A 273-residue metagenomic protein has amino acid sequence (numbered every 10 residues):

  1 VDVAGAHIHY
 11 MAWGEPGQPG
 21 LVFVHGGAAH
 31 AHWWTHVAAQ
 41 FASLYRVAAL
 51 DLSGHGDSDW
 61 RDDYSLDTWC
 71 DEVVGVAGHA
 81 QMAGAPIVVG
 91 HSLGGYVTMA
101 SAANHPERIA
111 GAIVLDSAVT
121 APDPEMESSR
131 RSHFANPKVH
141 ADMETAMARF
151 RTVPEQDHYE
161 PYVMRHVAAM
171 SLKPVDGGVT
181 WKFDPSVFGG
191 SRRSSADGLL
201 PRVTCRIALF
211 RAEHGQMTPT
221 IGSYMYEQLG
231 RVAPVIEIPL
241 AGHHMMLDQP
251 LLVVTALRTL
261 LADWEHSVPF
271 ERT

Functional and structural regions predicted by a protein language model:
V1-V22, S43-Y45, M82-G84, P234 (+1 more regions): Alpha/beta-hydrolase fold catalytic core
V3-W13, H36-A39, A48-V89, T255: Active-site loop/oxyanion-hole signature of alpha/beta-hydrolase fold enzymes
G26-H36, V47: Serine-hydrolase catalytic-loop signature spanning alpha/beta hydrolases and amidase-signature enzymes
G90, G94, T98: Gly/Ala-rich beta-loop-alpha elbow adjacent to hydrolase catalytic centers
M99-A103, A110-M143: Flexible "cap/lid" loop of the alpha/beta hydrolase fold
A141-S194, L199: Conserved alpha/beta-hydrolase catalytic His-Asp/Glu region
R206-A241: Conserved loop-alpha-helix segment in the C-terminal half of the alpha/beta-hydrolase fold that carries the catalytic
A241-P250, V254: Catalytic histidine-centered segment of alpha/beta-hydrolase-like enzymes
